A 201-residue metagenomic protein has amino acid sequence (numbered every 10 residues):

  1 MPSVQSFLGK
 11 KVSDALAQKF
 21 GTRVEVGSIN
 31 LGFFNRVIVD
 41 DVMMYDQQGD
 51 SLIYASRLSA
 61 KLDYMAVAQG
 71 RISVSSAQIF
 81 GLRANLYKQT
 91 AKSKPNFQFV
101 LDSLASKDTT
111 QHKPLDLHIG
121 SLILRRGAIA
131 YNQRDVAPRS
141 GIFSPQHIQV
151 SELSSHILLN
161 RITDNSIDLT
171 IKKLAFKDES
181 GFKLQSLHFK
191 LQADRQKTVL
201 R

Functional and structural regions predicted by a protein language model:
M1-F20: N-terminal type II signal-anchor transmembrane helix that functions as the membrane-insertion/stop-transfer segment
Q18-D41: Short extracytoplasmic
T22, V42-D164, F182: Secondary-structure transition motifs
G32, D46, D178: Acidic surface patches and DE-rich sequence motifs
V37, A84, I129, Q196-T198: Hydrophobic residues embedded in beta-strands of well-ordered beta-sheets
I171-L174, K197-R201: Transmembrane beta-strand segments that form the barrel wall of outer-membrane beta-barrel proteins
L184-H188: Transmembrane beta-barrel architecture of outer membranes
F189-A193: Feature captures outer-membrane beta-barrel proteins of Gram-negative bacteria and organelles
